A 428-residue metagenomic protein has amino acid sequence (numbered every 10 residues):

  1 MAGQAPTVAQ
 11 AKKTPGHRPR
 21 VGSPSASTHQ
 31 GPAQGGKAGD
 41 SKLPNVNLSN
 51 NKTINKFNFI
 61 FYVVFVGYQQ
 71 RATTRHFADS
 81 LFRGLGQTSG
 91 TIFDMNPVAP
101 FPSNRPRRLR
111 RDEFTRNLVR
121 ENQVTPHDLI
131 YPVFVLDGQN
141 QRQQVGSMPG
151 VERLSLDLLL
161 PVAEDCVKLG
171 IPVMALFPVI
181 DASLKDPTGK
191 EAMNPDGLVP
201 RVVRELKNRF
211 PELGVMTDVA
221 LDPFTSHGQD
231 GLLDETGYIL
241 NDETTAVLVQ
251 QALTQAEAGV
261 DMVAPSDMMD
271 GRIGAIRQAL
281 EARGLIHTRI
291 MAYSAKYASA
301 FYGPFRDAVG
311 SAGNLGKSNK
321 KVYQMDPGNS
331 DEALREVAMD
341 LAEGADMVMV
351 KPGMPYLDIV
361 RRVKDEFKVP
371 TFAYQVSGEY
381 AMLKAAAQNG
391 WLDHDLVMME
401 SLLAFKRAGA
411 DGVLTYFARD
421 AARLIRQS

Functional and structural regions predicted by a protein language model:
M1-V21, S25-A26: N-terminal helix-forming leader/targeting segments
T7-K12, T28, P44-I54: Short alpha-helix boundary/capping segments
T14-G16, S25, T53-F57, V64: Positively charged N-terminal leader segments that act as targeting/secretion signals
R18, Q30, S41, L48 (+3 more regions): Short hydrophobic targeting helices and cationic amphipathic motifs that mediate membrane/organellar targeting
H76-D94: Short, Lys/Arg-enriched N-terminal segments with co-localized hydrophobic residues within the first ~10-30 amino acids
N96-Q141, Y302-K320, S428: N-terminal amphipathic alpha-helix/helix-capping segment at the start of soluble metabolic enzymes
N140-V145, P149-V369, Y374-Q427: Alpha/beta enzyme core
